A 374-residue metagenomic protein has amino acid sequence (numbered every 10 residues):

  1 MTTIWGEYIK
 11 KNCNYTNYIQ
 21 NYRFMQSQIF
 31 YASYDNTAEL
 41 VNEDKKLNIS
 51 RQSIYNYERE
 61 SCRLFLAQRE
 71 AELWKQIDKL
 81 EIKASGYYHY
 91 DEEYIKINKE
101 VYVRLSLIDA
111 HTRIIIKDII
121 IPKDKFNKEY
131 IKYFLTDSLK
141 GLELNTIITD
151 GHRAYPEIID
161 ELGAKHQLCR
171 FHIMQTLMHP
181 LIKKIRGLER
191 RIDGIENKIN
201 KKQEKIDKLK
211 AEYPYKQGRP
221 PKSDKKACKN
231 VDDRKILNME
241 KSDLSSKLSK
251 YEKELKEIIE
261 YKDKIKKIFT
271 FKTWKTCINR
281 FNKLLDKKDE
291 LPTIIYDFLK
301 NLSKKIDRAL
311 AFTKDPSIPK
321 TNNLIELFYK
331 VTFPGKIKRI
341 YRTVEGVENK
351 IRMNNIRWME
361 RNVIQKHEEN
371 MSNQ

Functional and structural regions predicted by a protein language model:
M1-C13: Basic, low-complexity segments
I4, R113-D118, I340-Y341: Short small-residue beta-strand/loop micro-motif enriched in glycine and branched aliphatics
K10-Y18, M25, I29, Y34 (+6 more regions): RNase H-like nuclease fold core
E39: Alpha-helical residues within the helix-turn-helix
G141-E143, H166, L188-D193, R342: Short, polar/flexible loop-turn hinges at active-site or ligand-entry regions and domain interfaces
T149-P156, E161, N197-Q374: Acidic/histidine-rich catalytic cores and adjacent linkers of DNA breakage/strand-transfer/modification proteins
L162-R186: Inter-helix linker motif
K183-G194, K201: Solenoidal tandem-repeat scaffolds enriched in leucines and small polar residues
